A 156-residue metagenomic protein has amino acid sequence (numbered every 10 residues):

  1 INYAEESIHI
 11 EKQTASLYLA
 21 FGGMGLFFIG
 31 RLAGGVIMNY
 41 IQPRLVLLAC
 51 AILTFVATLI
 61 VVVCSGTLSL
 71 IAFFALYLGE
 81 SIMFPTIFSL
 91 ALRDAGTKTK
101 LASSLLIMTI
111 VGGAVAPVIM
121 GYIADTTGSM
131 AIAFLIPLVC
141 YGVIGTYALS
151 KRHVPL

Functional and structural regions predicted by a protein language model:
I1-T14, A124-D125: Short amphipathic helix-loop junctions that connect adjacent transmembrane helices in Major Facilitator Superfamily/SLC
G23-I29, I110-G112: Short hydrophobic/small-residue motifs within alpha-helical transmembrane segments of multi-pass transporter-like
I29-P43, A124-D125: Helix-to-loop junctions at the C-terminal end of transmembrane segments in multipass secondary transporters
L45-I60: Structural signature of the two symmetry-related core transmembrane helices
V62-F73: Helix-loop junctions at membrane interfaces in 12-TM secondary transporters
S81-G96: Intracellular juxtamembrane helix-capping segments at the cytosolic ends of symmetry-related transmembrane helices
M120-C140: A membrane-interface helix-boundary motif in multi-pass transporters
L138-L156: Multi-pass alpha-helical transporter architecture, strongest for 12-TM Major Facilitator/SLC carriers used
